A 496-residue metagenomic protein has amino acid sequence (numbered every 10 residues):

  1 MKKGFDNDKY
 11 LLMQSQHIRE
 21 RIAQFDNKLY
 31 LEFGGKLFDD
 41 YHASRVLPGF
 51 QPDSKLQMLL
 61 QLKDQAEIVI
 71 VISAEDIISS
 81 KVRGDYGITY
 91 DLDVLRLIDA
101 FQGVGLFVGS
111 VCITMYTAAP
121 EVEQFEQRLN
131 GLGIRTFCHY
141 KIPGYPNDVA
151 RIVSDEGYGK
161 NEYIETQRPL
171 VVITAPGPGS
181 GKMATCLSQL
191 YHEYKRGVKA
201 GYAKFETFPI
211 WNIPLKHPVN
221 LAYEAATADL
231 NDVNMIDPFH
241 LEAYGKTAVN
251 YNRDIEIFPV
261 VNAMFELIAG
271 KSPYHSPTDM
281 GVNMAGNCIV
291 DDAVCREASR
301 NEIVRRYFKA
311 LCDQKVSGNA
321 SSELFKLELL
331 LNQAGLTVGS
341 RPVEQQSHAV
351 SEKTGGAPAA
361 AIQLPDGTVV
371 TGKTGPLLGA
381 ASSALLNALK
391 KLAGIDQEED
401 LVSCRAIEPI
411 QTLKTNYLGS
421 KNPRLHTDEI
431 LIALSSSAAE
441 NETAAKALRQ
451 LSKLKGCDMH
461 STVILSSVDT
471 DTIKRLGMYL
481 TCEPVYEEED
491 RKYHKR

Functional and structural regions predicted by a protein language model:
M1-I173, Q189-V350, T354-A357, L364-D366 (+2 more regions): Flexible phosphate-sensing "switch/lid" loops adjacent to ATP/NTP-binding sites across phosphate-transfer
G177-P178: The conserved Walker
K182, A359-A361: Transmembrane alpha-helical segments and their cytosolic interface motifs in multi-pass membrane proteins
T185: Hydrophobic positions on the alpha1 helix immediately C-terminal to the Walker A/P-loop
K373-T374: Short clusters of small/polar residues that mark proteolytic maturation junctions
L377-A393: A short, polar/charged loop-to-alpha-helix boundary motif
K391-P423: Short HxH-centered metal-ligating active-site micro-motif
